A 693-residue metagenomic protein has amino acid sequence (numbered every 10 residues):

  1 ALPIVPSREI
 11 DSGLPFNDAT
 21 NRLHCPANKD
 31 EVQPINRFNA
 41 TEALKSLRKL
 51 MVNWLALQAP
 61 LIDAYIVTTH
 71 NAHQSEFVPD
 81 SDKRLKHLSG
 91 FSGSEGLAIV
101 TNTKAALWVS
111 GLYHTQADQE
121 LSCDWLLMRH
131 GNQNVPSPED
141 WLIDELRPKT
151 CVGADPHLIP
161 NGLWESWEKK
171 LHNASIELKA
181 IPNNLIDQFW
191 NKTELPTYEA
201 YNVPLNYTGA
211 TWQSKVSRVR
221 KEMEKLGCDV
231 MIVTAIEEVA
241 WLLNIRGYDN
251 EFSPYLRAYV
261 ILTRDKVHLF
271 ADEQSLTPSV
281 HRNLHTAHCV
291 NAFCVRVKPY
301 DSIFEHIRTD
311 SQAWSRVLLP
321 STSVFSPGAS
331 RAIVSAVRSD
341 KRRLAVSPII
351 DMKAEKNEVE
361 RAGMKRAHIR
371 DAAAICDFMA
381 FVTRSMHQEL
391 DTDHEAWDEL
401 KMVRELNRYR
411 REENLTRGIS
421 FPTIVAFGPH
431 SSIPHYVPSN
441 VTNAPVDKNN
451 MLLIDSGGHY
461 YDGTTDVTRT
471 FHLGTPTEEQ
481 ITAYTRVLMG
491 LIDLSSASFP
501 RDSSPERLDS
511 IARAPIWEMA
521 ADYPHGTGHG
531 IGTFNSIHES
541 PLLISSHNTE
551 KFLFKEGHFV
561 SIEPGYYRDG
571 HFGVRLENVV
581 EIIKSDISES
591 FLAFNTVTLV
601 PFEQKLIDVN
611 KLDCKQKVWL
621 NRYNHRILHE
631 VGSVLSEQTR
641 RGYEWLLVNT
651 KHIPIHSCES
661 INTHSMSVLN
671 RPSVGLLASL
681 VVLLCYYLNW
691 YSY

Functional and structural regions predicted by a protein language model:
A1-S7, V668-L669, C685: Extended hydrophobic/Leu-rich segments
L2-T663: Active-site neighborhoods and metal-handling regions in enzymes and metal-associated proteins
C658-L677: C-terminal GPI-anchoring signal of eukaryotic secretory precursors
L677-L684: Pan-eukaryotic secretory-pathway lumenal catalytic ectodomains of glycan-active enzymes
C685-Y693: C-terminal membrane-anchoring or membrane-association module
